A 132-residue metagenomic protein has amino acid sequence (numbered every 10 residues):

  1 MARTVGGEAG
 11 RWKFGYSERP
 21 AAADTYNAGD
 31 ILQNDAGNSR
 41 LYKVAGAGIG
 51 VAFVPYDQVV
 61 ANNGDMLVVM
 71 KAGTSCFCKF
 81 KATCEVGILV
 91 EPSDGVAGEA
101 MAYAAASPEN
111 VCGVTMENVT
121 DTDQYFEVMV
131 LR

Functional and structural regions predicted by a protein language model:
M1-R132: Glycine-anchored, exposed beta-strand/edge motif detector
